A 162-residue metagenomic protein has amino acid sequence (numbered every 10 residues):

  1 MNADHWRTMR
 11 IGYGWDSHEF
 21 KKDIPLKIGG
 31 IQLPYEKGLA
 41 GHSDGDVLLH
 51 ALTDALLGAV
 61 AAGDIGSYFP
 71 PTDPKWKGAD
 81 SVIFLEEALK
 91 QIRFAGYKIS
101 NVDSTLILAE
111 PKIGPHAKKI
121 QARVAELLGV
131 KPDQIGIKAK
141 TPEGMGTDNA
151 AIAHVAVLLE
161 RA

Functional and structural regions predicted by a protein language model:
M1-D4: Short, low-complexity, charge-dense intrinsically disordered segments
S17-Q32, A125-D133: Acidic-glycine-rich active-site phosphate/pyrophosphate-binding loop
L33-S43, P71-W76, P142-G146: A short glycine/serine-rich beta->alpha loop
L48, L52, L56: Active-site His/Glu-centered metal-binding helix of metallohydrolases
A55-K98: Glycine- and Gly-Pro-enriched alpha-helical subdomains that act as flexible, kink-prone "lid/hinge" or packing modules
D103-K112, H116-T147: Short, conserved loop-to-beta-strand elements that form functional interface hotspots
G144-A162: C-terminal edge-of-domain segments
